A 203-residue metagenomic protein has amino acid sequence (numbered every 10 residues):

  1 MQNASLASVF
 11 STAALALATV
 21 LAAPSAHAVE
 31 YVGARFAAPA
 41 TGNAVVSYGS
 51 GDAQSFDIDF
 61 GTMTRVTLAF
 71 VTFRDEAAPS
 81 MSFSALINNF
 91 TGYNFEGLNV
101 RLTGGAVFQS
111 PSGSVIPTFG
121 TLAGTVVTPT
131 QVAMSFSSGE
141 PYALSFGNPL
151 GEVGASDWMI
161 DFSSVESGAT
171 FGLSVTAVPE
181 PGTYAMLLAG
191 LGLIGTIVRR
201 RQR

Functional and structural regions predicted by a protein language model:
N3-E30, S167-I197: Short, threonine-centered small-residue motifs that mark membrane-proximal processing/anchoring sites and TM-junction
V29-A177: Mature extracellular "passenger" or substrate-interacting domains of secreted, surface-exposed proteins
R200-R203: Short, charged juxtamembrane terminal tails flanking transmembrane helices
